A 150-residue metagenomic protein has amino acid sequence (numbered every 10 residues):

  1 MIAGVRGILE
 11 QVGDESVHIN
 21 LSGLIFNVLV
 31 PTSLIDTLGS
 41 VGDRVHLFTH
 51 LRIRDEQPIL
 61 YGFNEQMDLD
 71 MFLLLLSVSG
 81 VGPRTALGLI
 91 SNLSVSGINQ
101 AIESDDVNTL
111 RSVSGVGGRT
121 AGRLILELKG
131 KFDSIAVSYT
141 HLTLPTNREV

Functional and structural regions predicted by a protein language model:
M1-S77: Structure-specific DNA junction-binding interface
P58-F63, P83-I102, R123-S134: Amphipathic, charged-and-aliphatic alpha-helical interface segments that function as noncatalytic docking
R111-S112, L124: Anionic-ligand binding region
I135-Y139: Short Lys/Arg-enriched helix C-cap and helix-to-coil transition segments that create basic nucleic-acid-contact patches
T140-T146: Conserved small/polar residues in nucleotide/adenosyl-binding loops
